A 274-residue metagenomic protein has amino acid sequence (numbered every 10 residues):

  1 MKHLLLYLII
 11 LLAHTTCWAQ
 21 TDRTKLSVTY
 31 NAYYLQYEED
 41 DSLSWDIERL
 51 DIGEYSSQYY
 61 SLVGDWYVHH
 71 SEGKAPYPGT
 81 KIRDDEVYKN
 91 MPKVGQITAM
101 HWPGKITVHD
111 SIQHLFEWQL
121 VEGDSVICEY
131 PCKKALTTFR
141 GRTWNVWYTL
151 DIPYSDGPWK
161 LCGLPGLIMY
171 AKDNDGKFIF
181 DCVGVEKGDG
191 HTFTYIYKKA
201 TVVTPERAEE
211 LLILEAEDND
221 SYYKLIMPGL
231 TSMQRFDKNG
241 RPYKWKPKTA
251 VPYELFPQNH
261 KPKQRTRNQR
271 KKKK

Functional and structural regions predicted by a protein language model:
M1-T24: Bacterial Sec-dependent N-terminal signal peptides
T21-K274: Extended soluble regions of mature proteins
